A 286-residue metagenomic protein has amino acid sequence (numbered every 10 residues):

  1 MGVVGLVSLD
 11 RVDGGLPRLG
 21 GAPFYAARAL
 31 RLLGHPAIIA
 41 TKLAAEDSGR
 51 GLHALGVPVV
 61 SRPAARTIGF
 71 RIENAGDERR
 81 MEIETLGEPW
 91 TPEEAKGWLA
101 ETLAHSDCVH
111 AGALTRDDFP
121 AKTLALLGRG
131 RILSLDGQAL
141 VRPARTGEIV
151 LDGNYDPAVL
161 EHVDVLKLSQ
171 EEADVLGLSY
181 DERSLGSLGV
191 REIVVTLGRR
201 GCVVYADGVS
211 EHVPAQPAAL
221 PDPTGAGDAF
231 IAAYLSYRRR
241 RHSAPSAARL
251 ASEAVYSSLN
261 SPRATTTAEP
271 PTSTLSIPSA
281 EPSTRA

Functional and structural regions predicted by a protein language model:
M1, P36-A37, V59, L133 (+2 more regions): Hydrophobic anchor at the start of a short beta-strand that flanks the dinucleotide cofactor-binding loop
M1-S8, S134, A286: Short, hydrophobic/glycine-enriched beta-strand segments
L9-P17, L32-A113, D117, K122-I132 (+1 more regions): Conserved N-terminal subdomain of the carbohydrate kinase-like
Y25-P36, Y237-R240: Alpha-helix C-terminal capping segments
R28, F70-E73, G201-Y205: Short beta-strand scaffold segments in enzyme catalytic cores
C108-S184, G201: Conserved beta-alpha-beta core of the PfkB/ribokinase-like small-molecule kinase fold
V150, N154, E182-A286: Conserved phosphate-binding/catalytic region of the ribokinase-like
